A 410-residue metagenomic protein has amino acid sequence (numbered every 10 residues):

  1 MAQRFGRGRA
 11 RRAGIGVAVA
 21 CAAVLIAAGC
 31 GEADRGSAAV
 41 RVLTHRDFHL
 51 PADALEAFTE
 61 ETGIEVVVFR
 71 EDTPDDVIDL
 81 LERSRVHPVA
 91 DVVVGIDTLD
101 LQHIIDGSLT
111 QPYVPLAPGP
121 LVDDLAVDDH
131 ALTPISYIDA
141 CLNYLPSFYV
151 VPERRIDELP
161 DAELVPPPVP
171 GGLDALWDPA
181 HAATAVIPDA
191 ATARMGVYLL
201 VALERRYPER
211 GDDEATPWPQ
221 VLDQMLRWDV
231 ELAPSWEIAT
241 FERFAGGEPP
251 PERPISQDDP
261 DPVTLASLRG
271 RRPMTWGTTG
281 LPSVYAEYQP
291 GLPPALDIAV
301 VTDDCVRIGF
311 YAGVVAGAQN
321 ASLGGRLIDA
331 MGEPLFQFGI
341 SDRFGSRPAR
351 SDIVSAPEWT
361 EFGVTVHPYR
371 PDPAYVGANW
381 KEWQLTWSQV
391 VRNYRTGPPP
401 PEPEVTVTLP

Functional and structural regions predicted by a protein language model:
G31-H103, E402: Early extracytoplasmic/lumenal segment of secretory-pathway proteins
P74-T110, P118-V127, P262-V263, G280-Q289: Pocket-flanking alpha-helical
P88-V93, Q111-S147, D174, T184-I187: A structural signal for short loop-to-beta-strand junctions that line the ligand-binding cleft of periplasmic/secreted
V122-D124, I138, Q220-L226, A233-P234 (+1 more regions): Periplasmic-binding protein-like
N143-F148, E204-R205, I308-L323, A330 (+1 more regions): A bilobed periplasmic-binding-protein/Venus flytrap-type ligand-binding module shared by bacterial periplasmic
T184-T192, A330-S355: Periplasmic-binding protein-like
T192-D297: Ligand-binding pocket segment of bilobal, Venus flytrap-like solute-binding proteins
P368-P410: Conserved C-terminal helix/tail region of periplasmic/extracytoplasmic solute-binding proteins
